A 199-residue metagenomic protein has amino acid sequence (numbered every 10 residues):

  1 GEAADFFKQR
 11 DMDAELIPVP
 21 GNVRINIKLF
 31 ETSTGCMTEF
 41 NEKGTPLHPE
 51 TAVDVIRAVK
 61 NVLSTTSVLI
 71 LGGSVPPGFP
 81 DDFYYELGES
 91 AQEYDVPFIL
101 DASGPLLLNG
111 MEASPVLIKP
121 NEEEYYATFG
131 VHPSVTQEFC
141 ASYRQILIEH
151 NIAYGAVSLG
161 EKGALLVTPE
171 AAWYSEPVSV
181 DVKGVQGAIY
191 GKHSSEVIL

Functional and structural regions predicted by a protein language model:
G1-V23: Substrate-binding N-lobe of the ribokinase-like
P18, K28-T65: Conserved phosphate-binding/catalytic loop of the ribokinase/pfkB sugar-kinase fold
V23-I25, K162, G191: Change "...and in nucleic-acid phosphodiester-cleaving endonucleases..." to "...and in nucleic-acid processing enzymes
E39-E50, L71-G78, Q92-P97, F129-H132: Flexible, glycine/proline-enriched loop segments at strand-loop-helix junctions that form or flank small-ligand binding
E39-N41, T66-S74, D101, K119-E122: Short beta-strands and strand-loop turn motifs
T45-H48, V75-F79, L106-L108, A127 (+2 more regions): Short, small-residue-enriched loops and turns at beta-alpha junctions that line or gate enzyme active sites
D82-Y174: Conserved phosphate/ATP/ADP-binding segment of small-molecule kinases
L159, P177-L199: Short glycine/threonine-rich catalytic loop with a Thr-x-Gly-x-Asp
